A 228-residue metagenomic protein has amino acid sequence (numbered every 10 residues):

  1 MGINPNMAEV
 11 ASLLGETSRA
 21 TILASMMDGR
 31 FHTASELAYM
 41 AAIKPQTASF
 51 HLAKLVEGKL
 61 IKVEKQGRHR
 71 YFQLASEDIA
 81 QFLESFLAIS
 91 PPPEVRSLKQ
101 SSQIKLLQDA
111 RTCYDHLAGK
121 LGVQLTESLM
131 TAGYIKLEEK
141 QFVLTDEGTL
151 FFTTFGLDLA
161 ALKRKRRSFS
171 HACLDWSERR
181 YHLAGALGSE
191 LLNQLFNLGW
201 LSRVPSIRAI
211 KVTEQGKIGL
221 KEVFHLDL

Functional and structural regions predicted by a protein language model:
G2, Y71-Q100: Conserved segment of winged-helix/HTH DNA-binding domains
E9-K44, R70-F72, C113: N-terminal helix-turn-helix DNA-binding core of bacterial DNA-binding proteins
L13-R19, S76-E77, L107, G119: Short helix-coil-helix linker/hinge
Q46, A53: Key DNA-contact positions within bacterial/archaeal DNA-binding proteins
V56-Q66, Q73, E138-E139, V204-P205: Beta-hairpin "wing" of winged helix-turn-helix
K59, G133, G199: Glycine-centered, phosphate/nucleic-acid-interacting loop/turn motifs that mediate DNA/RNA or nucleotide
F72-A75, E139-F155, P205-E222: Accessory beta->alpha helical hairpin/"wing" motif in late/C-terminal subdomains of nucleic-acid enzymes
D158, L162-L228: C-terminal regulatory/effector modules of DNA-binding transcriptional regulators
